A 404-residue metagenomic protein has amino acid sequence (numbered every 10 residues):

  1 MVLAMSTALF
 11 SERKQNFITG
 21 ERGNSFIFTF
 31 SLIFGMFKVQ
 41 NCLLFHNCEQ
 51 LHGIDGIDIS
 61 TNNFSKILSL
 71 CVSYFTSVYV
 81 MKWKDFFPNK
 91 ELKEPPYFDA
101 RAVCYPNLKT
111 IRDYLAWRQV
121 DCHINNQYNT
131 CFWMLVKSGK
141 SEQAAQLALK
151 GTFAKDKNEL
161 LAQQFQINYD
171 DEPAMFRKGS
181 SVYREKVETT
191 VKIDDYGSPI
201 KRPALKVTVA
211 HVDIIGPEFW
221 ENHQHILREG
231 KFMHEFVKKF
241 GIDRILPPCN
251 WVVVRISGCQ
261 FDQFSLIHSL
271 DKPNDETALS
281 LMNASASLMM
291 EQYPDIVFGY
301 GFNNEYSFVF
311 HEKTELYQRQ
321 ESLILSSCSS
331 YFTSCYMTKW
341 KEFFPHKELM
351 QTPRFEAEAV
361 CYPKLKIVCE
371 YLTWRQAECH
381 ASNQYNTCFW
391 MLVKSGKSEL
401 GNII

Functional and structural regions predicted by a protein language model:
M1-I404: Regulatory and interdomain segments flanking nucleotide-handling catalytic cores in signaling/defense enzymes
